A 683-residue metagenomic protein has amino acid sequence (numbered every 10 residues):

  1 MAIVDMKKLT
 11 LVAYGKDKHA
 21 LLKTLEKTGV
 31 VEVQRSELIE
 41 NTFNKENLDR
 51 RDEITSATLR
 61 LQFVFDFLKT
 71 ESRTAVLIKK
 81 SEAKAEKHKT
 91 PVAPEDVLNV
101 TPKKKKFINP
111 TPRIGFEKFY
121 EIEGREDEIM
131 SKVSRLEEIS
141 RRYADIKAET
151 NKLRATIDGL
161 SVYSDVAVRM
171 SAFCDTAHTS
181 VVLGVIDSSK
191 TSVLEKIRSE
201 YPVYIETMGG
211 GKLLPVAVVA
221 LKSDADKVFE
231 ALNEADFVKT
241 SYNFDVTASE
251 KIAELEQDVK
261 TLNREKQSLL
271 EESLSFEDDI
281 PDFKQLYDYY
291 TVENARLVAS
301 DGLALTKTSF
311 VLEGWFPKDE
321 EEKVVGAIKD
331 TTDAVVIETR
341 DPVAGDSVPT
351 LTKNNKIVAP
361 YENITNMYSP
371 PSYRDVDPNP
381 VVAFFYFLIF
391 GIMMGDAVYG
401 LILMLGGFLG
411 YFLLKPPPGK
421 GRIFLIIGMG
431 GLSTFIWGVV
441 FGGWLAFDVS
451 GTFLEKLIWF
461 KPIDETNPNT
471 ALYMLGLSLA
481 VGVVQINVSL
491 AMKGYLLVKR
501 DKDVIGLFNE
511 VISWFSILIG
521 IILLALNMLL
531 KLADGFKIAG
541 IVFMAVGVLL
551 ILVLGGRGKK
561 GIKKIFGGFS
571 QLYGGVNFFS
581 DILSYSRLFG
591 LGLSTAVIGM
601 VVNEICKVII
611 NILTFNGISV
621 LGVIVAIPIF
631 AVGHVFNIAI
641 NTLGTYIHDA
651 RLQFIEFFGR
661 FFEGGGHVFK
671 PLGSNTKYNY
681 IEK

Functional and structural regions predicted by a protein language model:
M1-V382, G410, P417-K420, F424: Long, charged N-terminal accessory/stalk domains
A2-K7, Y14-L22, E26-V33, E322-K683: Conserved, carboxylate-rich catalytic/transport cores that coordinate ions
